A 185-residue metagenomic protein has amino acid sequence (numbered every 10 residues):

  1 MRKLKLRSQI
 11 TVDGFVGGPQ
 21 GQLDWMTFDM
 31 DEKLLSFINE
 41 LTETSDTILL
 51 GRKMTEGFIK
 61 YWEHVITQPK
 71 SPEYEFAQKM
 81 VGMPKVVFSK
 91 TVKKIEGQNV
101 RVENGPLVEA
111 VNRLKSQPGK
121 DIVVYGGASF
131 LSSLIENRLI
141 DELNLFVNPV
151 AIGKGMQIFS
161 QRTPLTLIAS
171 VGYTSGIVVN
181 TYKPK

Functional and structural regions predicted by a protein language model:
M1-K185: Enzymes that bind and transform nitrogen-containing heteroaromatic metabolites
